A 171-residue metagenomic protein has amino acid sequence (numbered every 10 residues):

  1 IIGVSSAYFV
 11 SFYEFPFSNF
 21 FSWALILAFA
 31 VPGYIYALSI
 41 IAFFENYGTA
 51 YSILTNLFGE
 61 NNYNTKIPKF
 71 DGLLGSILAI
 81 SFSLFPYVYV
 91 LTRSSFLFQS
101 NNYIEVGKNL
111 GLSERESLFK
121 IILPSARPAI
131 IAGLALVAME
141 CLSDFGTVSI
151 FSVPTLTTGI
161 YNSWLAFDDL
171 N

Functional and structural regions predicted by a protein language model:
I1-L97, S125-F145: Membrane-water interface segments at the C-terminal ends of transmembrane alpha-helices in multi-pass inner-membrane
P16, L112-S113: Short coil/turn motifs that cap or connect alpha-helices
A24, A50-Y51, Y103, R115 (+1 more regions): Amphipathic alpha-helical segments in well-structured domains
L27, V106-K108: Short hydrophobic faces within alpha-helices
T92-E105, E114, L142, L156: Transmembrane helix boundary and interhelical loop/hinge segments in multi-pass membrane proteins
L110-L112, P124: Glycine/proline-centered hinge or cleavage motifs at structural transition points of membrane proteins
F145-N171: Interhelical loop and adjacent transmembrane-helix boundary motif in polytopic membrane transport permeases
